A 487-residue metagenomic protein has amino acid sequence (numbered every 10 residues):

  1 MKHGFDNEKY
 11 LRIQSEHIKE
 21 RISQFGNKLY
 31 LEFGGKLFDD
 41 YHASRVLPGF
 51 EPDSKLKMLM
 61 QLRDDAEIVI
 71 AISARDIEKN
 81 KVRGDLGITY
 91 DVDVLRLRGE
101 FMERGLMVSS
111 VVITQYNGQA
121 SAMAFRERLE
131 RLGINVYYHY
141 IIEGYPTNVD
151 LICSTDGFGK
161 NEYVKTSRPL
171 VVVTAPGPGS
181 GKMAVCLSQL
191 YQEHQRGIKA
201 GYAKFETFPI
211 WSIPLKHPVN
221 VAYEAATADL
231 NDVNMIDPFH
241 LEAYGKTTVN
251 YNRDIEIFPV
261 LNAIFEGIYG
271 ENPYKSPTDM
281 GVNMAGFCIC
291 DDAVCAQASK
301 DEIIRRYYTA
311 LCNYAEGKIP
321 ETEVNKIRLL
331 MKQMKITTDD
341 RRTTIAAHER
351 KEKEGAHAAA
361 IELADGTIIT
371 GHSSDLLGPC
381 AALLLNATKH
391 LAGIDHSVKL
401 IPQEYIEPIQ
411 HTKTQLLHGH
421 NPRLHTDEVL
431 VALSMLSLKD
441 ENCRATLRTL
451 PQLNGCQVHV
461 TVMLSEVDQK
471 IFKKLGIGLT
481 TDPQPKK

Functional and structural regions predicted by a protein language model:
M1-T174, Q189-R350, A356, L363-D365 (+2 more regions): Flexible phosphate-sensing "switch/lid" loops adjacent to ATP/NTP-binding sites across phosphate-transfer
G177-P178: The conserved Walker
V185: Hydrophobic positions on the alpha1 helix immediately C-terminal to the Walker A/P-loop
L376-A392: A short, polar/charged loop-to-alpha-helix boundary motif
A392-G393, T414: Flexible, solvent-exposed loop/hinge segments and secondary-structure transition points
K399-L417, E428: Active-site pocket-lining segment
